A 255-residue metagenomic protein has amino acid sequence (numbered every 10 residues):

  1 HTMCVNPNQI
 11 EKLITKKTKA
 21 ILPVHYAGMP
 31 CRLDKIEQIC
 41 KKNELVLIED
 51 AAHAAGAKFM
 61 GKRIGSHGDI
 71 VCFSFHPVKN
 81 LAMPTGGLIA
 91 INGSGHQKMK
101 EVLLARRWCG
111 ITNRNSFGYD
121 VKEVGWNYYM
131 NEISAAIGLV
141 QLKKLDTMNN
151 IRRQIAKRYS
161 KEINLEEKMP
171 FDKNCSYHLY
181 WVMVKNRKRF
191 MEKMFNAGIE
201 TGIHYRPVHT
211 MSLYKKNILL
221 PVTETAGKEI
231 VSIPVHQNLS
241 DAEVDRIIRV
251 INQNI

Functional and structural regions predicted by a protein language model:
T2-H96, S232: Active-site phosphate-binding strand-loop segment of PLP-dependent enzymes
P7-N8, K12, A20-V24, M29 (+3 more regions): PLP-dependent aminotransferase class I/II
